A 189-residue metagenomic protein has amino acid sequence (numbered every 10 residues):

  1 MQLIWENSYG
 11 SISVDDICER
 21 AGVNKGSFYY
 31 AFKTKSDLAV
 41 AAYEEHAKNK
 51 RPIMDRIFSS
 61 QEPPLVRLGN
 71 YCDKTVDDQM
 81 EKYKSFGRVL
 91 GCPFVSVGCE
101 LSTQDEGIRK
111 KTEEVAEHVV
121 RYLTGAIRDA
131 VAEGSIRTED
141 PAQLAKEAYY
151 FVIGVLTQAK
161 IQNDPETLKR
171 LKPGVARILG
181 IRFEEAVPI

Functional and structural regions predicted by a protein language model:
M1-V23: Short, amphipathic alpha-helix enriched in basic
G10-S11, A31-F58, G69, D73-V76 (+2 more regions): An amphipathic alpha-helix adjacent to DNA-recognition modules
G22-F32: Short hydrophobic/aromatic patch on the recognition helix
A41, D55-L90, A145-A148, I189: Hydrophobic alpha-helical connector segments
L65-V66, V89, K110-A116, R128 (+3 more regions): All-alpha amphipathic helical-bundle segments outside canonical DNA-binding/catalytic cores that form hydrophobic
V66, N70, S96, D105-A132 (+2 more regions): Amphipathic alpha-helical packing segments from all-alpha helical-bundle domains
D78-K82, T103-Q104, D129, Y149-P165 (+1 more regions): Amphipathic C-terminal alpha-helical segment
Y83-G107: Amphipathic alpha-helical segments used for helix-helix packing
